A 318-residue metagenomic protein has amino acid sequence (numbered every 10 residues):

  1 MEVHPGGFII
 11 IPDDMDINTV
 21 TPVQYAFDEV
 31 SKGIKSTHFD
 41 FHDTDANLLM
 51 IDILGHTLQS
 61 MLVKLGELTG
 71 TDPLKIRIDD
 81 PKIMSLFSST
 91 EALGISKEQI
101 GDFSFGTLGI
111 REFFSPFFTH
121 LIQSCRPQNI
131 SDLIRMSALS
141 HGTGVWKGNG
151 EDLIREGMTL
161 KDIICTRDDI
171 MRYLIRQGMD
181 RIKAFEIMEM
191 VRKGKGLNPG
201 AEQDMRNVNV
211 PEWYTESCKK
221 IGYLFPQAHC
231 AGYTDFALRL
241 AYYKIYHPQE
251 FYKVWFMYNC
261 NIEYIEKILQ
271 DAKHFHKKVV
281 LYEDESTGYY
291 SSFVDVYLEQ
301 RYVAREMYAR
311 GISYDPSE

Functional and structural regions predicted by a protein language model:
M1-E318: Noncatalytic, beta-rich nucleic-acid-contacting surfaces in large DNA/RNA-processing enzymes
